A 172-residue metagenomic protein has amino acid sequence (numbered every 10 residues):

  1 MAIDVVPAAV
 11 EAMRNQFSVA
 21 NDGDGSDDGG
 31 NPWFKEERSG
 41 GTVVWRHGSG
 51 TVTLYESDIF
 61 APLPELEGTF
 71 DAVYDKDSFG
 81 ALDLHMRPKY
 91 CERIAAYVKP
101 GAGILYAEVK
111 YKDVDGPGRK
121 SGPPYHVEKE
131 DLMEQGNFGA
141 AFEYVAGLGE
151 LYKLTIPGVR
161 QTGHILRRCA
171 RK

Functional and structural regions predicted by a protein language model:
M1-L66, C91-R93, Y97-K172: Class I (Rossmann-like) S-adenosyl-L-methionine-dependent methyltransferase catalytic domain, capturing the SAM-binding
D71: Conserved acidic residues
Y74: A conserved beta-strand element that flanks and buttresses the S-adenosyl-L-methionine
A81-R93: A short, conserved alpha-helix within the catalytic core of class I
